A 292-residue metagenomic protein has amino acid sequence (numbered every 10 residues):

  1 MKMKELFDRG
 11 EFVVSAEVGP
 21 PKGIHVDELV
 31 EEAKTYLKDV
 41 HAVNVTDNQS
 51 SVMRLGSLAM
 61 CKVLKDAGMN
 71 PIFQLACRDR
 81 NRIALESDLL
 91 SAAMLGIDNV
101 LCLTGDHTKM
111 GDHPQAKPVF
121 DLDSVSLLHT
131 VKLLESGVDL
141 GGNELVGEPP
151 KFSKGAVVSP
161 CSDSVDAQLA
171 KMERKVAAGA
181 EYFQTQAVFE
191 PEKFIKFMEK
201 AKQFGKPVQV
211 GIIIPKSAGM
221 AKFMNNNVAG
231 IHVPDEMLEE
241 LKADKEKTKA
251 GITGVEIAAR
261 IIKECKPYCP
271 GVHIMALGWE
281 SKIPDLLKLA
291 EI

Functional and structural regions predicted by a protein language model:
M1-G19, G23, E31, D139-F152: N-terminal amphipathic alpha-helix/helix-capping segment at the start of soluble metabolic enzymes
M1-K4, H25-D27, S51-V63, N81-S87 (+4 more regions): Active-site-adjacent beta->alpha loops and helix N-cap segments on the catalytic face of soluble alpha/beta enzymes
V13-E28, P71-I83, F152-A167, A243-E256: Active-site mouth loops of central-metabolism enzymes
E17, V43, A92, K175 (+3 more regions): Conserved, mostly hydrophobic/aromatic
G23-Y36, S57, I83-L89, D163-R174 (+1 more regions): Short, acidic/polar
K38, A67, L95, A178 (+1 more regions): Structural motif
V43-M53, L75-A76, C102, E181-E190 (+1 more regions): Catalytic beta/alpha-barrel core
P118-G147, V157-S162, G205-I257, I261 (+1 more regions): Active-site pocket-lining/capping segments in soluble small-molecule metabolic enzymes
